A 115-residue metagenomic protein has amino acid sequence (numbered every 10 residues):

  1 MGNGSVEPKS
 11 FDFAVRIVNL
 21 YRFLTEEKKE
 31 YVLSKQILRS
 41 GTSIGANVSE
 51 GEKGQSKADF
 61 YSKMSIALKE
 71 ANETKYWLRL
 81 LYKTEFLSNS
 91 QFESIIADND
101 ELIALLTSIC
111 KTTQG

Functional and structural regions predicted by a protein language model:
M1-G115: Short, C-terminally biased terminal segments at protein or domain edges
